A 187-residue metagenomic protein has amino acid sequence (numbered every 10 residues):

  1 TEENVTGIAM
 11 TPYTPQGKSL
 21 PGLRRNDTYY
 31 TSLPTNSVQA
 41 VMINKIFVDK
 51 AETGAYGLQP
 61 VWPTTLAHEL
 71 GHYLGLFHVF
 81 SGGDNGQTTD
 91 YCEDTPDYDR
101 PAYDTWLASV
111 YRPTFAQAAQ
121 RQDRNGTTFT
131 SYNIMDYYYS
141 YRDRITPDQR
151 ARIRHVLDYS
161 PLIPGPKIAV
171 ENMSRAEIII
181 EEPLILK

Functional and structural regions predicted by a protein language model:
T1, F129, A151-H155: Extended N-terminal export/anchoring regions of large proteins
T1-S81: Active-site-proximal segment of zinc-dependent metalloprotease catalytic domains
I8, F115-A118, I168, R175: Residue-level detector of intrinsically disordered, flexible termini and proteolytic processing junctions
Y13-Q16, G22, D97, A102 (+2 more regions): Generic low-complexity segments that are intrinsically disordered, proline-rich and/or Lys/Arg-biased
K18, R121-R124, R175, K187: Surface-exposed charge patches in extracellular/virion surface proteins
D49, T53-R144: The catalytic-center signature of Zn2+-dependent metalloproteases
Y139-L186: Pan-zinc metallopeptidase signature
